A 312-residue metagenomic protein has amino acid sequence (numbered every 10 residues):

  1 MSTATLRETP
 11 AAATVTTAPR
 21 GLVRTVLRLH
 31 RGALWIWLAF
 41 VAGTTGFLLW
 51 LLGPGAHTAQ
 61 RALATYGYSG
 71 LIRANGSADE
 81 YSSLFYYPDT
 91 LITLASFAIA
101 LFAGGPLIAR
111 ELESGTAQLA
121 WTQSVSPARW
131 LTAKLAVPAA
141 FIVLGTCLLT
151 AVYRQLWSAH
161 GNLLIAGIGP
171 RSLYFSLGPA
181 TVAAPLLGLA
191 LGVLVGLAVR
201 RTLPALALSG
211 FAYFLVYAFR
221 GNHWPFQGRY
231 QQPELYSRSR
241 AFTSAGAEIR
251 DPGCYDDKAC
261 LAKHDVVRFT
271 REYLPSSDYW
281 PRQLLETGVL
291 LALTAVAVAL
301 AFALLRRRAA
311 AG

Functional and structural regions predicted by a protein language model:
S2-A12, R31-V41, L235-R238, F242-R308 (+1 more regions): Alpha-helical transmembrane segments of multi-pass membrane transporters/translocases
L6-A11, A42, G46-W50, Y86-D89 (+4 more regions): Secretory targeting signals
T17-T44, A128-A139, R200-G210: Alpha-helical transmembrane segments and their helix-start/interface "positive-inside/aromatic belt" motifs in integral
G32-Y68, L91-L101, L208-F219: Hydrophobic alpha-helical transmembrane segments of multi-pass membrane transport/permease proteins
H57-G104, F269-V289: Membrane-embedded or membrane-proximal helical elements that form or frame transporter/channel pores
P88-L112, L187-L203, T287-R308: Transmembrane alpha-helical segments in integral membrane proteins
F102-Q123, L135: Transmembrane helix boundary and interhelical loop/hinge segments in multi-pass membrane proteins
A207-Y255: Aromatic-rich transmembrane-lumenal/periplasmic boundary elements in polytopic membrane proteins
